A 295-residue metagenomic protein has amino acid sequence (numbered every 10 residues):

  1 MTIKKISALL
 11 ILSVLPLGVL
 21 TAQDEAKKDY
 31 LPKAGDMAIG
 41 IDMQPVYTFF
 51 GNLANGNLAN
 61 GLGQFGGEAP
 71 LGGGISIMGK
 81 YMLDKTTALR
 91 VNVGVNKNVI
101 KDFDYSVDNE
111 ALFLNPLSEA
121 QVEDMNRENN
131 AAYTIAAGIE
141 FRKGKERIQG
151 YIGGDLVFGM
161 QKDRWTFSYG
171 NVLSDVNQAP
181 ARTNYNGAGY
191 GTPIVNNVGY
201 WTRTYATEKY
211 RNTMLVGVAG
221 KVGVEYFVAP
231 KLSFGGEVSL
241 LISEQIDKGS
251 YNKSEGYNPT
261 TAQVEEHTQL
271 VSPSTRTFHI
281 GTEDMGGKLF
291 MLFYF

Functional and structural regions predicted by a protein language model:
M1-G35: Cleavable N-terminal export/targeting peptides
A22-N92, N96, R276-F295: Short glycine/proline- and aromatic-enriched beta-strand/turn motifs that initiate or cap beta-hairpins
D24-E25, E119-Q121, I135-K143: Short acidic (Asp/Glu) patches
I41-P45, I75-Y81, V95, I135-F141 (+4 more regions): Residues on the lipid-exposed face of transmembrane beta-strands in outer-membrane beta-barrel proteins
T48-P70, G94-T134, G159-L215, S243-G286: Extracellular/periplasm-exposed beta-strand and loop segments of Gram-negative cell-envelope proteins, dominated by
T86-L89, R147-I148, K231-F234: Repeated loop/turn-to-beta-strand initiation elements of outer-membrane beta-barrel proteins
R90, V99, G153-D155: Outer-membrane beta-barrel proteins
K143-R147, F295: A generic beta-sheet turn/junction motif
